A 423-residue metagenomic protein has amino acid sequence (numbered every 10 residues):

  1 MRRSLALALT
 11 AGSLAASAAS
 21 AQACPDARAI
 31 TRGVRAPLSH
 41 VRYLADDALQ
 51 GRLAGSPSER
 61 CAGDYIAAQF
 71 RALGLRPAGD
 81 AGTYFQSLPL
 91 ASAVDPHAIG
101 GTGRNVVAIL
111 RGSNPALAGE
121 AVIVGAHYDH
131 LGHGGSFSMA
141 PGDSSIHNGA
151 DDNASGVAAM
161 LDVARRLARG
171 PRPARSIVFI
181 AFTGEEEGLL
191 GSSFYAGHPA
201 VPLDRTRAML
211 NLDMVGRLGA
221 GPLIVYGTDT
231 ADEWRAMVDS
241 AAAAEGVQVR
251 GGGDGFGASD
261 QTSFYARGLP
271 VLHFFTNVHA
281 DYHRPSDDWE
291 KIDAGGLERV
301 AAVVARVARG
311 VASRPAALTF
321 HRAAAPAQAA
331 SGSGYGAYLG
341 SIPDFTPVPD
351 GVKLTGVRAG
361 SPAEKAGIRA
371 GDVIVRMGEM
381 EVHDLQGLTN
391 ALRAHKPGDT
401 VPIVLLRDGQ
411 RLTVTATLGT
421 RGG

Functional and structural regions predicted by a protein language model:
A21-P77, G119: N-terminal hydrophobic or amphipathic helices/low-complexity stretches enriched in small/hydrophobic/Pro/Gly
C24-T31, D47-P57, D95-P96, P141-N153 (+6 more regions): Second-shell loop/turn segments in exported
L44, F70, L88-A93, G100-S138: Acidic/His- and Gly-rich active-site-bordering loop/insert found across diverse amide/peptide-bond hydrolases
R52-R111: A non-catalytic alpha/beta surface segment that caps or lines the substrate-entry region of metallo-dependent hydrolase
A108, V124-H130, G135-L189, V304: Alpha-helical metal-binding/catalytic segments enriched in His/Glu/Asp
R172, F182-H279, D293, L297: Metal-dependent peptidase/peptidase-like ectodomains
A280-A324: His/Asp/Glu-rich mid-to-C-terminal helical/loop segments that flank catalytic regions of hydrolases
V303, A312-G423: C-terminal recognition in membrane/secretory proteostasis and scaffolding
